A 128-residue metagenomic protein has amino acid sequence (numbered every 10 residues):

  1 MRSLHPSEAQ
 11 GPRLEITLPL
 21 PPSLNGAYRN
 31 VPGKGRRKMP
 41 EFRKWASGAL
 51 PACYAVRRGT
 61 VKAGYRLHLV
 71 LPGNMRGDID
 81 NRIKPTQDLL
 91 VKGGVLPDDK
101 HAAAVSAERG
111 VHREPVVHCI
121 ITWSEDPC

Functional and structural regions predicted by a protein language model:
M1-C128: Acidic, proline/glycine-enriched N-terminal capping motif
